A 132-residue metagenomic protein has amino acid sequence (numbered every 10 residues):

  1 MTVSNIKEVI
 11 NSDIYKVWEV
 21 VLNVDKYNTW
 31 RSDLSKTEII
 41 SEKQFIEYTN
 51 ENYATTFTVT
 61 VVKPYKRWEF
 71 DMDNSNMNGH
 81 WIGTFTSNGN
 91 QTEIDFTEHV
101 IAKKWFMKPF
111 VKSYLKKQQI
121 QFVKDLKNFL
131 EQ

Functional and structural regions predicted by a protein language model:
M1-E38: Hydrophobic ligand-binding cavity/cleft-lining segments
M1-V9, F57-T58, N88-Q91, I120 (+3 more regions): Hydrophobic-ligand-binding modules of eukaryotic lipid transfer/binding families
S12-Y15, N76, K117: A generic structural signal for alpha-helix starts
V21, R31, E98, Q118-Q119: Hydrophobic alpha-helical core bundles mediating ligand binding, dimerization, or RNAP-core interactions
I40-I46: Short coil-to-beta transition motif at edge beta-strands of beta-rich domains
T49-E93, H99-A102, N128-F129: Hydrophobic-ligand binding "helix-grip"
H99-Q132: A conserved amphipathic terminal alpha-helix motif
